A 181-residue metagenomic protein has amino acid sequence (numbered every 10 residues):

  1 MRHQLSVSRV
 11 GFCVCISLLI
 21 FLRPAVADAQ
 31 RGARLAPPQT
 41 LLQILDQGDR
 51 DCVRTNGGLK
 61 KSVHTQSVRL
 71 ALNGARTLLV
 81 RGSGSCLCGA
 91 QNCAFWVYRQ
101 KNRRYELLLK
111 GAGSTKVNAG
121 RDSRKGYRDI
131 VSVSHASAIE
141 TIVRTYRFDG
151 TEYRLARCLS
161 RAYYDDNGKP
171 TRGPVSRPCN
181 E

Functional and structural regions predicted by a protein language model:
M1-V7: N-terminal secretory signal peptides that target proteins for export/translocation
G11-F21: Bacterial N-terminal signal peptides
A27-L42, Q47-R54, G120-E181: Acidic, small-residue rich beta-repeat scaffolds with periodic aromatic anchors
G58-S67, E181: Signature of short aromatic-glycine-proline-rich micro-motifs recurring in repeat-based ectodomains
R69-S83, R124-S134: Acidic/hydrophobic-patterned starts of short beta strands in beta-sheet-rich repeat architectures
C88-W96, A138-R144: Structural motif
W96-K110, R147-R154: Surface-exposed loop/turn elements that mediate protein-protein interactions on large endomembrane-trafficking
A112-K116, A162-Y163: Short coil/turn segments at the loop-to-beta-strand junctions that recur within blades of beta-propeller repeat folds
